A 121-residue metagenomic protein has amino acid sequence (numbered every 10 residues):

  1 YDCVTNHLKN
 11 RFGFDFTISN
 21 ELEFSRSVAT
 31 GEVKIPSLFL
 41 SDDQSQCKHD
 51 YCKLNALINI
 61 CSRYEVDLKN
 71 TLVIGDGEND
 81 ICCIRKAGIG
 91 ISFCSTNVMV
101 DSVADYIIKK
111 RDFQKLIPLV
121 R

Functional and structural regions predicted by a protein language model:
Y1-R121: C-terminal cap/substrate-recognition subdomain and adjoining C-terminal extension of metal-dependent phosphatase-like
